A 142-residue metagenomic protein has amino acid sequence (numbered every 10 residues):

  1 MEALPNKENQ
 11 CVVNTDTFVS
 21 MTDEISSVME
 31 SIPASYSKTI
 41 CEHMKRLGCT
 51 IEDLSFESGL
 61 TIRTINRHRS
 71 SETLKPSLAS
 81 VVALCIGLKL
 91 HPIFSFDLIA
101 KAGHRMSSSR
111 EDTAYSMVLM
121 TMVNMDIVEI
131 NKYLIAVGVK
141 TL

Functional and structural regions predicted by a protein language model:
M1-V13, F96-M125: Short, charged recognition helix plus adjacent turn of helix-turn-helix-like nucleic-acid-binding domains
T17-D53, I127-L142: A short, Lys/Arg-rich alpha-helix, primarily the initiator
K45, F56, I86: Alpha-helical residues within the helix-turn-helix
E52, R63, I93: Key DNA-contact positions within bacterial/archaeal DNA-binding proteins
G59-P76, K101: Recognition helix of helix-turn-helix/homeodomain-like DNA-binding domains that insert into the DNA major groove
E72-I86: Short, basic-rich loop-to-helix N-cap that marks the start of a DNA-contacting helix
I86-L88, D112-L142: Long, compositionally biased
